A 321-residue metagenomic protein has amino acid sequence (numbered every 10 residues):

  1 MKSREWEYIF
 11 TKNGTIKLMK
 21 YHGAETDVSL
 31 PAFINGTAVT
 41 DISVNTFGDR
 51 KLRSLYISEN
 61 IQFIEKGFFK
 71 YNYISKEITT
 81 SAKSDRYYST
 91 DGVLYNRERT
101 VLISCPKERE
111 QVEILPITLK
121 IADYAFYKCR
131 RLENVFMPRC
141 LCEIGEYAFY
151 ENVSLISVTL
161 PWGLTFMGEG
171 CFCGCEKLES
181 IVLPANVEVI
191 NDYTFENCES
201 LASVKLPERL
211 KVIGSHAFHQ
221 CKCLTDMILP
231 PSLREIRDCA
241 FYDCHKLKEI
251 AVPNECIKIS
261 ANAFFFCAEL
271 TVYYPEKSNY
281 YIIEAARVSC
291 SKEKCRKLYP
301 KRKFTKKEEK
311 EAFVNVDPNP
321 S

Functional and structural regions predicted by a protein language model:
M1-K2: Intrinsically disordered, low-complexity repeat and linker tracts
E5-G14, H22-T40, R50-F63, Y71-K120 (+9 more regions): Structural signature of tandem-repeat unit edges
V44-T46, G67-F68, L102, D123-A125 (+6 more regions): Consensus positions within tandem repeat domains that build extended binding/scaffold surfaces
